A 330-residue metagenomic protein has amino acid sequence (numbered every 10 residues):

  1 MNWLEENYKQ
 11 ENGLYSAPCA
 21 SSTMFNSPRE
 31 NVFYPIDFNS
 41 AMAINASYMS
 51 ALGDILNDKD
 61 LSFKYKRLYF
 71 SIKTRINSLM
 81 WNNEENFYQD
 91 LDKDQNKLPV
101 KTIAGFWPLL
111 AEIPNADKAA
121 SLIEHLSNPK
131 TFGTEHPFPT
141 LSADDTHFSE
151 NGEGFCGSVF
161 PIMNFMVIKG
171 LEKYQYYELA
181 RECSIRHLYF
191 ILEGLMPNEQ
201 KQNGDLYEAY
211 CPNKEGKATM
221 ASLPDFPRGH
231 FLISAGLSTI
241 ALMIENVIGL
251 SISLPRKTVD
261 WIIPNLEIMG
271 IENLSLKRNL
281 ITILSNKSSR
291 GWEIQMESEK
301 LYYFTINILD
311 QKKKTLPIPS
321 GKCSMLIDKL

Functional and structural regions predicted by a protein language model:
M1, A51-F70, E112-L126, L171-S184 (+1 more regions): Structural helix-adjacent loops and short alpha-helical linkers that scaffold large soluble proteins
N2-Q10, A41, Y48-A51, I55 (+2 more regions): Alpha-helical scaffold segments in carbohydrate-active enzymes
N2-Y34, T74-V159, L192-P224, L242-I244 (+4 more regions): Extended glycan-interaction surfaces of carbohydrate-active proteins
A17, S22-T23, F63, G321 (+1 more regions): Compositionally biased regions
N31, F38, D58-L61, Y65 (+5 more regions): Residue-level preference for long, well-ordered alpha-helices that form the structural scaffold of enzyme catalytic
P35-A51, V100-E112, G157-K173, L232-E245: Well-ordered alpha-helical segments within folded domains of soluble proteins
F38, N57-K59, Q89, Q202-G204 (+1 more regions): Intrinsic-disorder/low-complexity regions
E124-T134, P139-S142, E153, K169 (+1 more regions): Non-catalytic C-terminal accessory modules of carbohydrate-active enzymes
